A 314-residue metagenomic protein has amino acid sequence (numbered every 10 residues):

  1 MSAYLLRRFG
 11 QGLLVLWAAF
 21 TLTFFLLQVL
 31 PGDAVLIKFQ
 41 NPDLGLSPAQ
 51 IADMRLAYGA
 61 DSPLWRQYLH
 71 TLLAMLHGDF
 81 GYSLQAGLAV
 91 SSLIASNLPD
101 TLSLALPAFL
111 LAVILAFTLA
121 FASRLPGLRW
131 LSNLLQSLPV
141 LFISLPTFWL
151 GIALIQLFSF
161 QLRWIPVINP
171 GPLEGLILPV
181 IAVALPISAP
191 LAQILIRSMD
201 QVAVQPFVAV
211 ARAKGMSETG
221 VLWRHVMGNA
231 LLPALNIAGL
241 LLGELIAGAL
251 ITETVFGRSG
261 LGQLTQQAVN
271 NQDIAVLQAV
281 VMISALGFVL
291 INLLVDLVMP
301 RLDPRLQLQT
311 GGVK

Functional and structural regions predicted by a protein language model:
S2-A3, I94-L131, P170-K314: Alpha-helical transmembrane segments of integral membrane proteins, especially multi-pass inner/plasma-membrane
S2-R7, Q11, T118-L154: Cytoplasmic-entry segments and transmembrane alpha-helices of multi-pass inner-membrane transporters
Q11, A19, P42-D43, L111-A112 (+5 more regions): Transmembrane alpha-helical core residues of multi-pass small-molecule transporters, especially secondary transporters
L16-R66, R163-G175: Hydrophobic alpha-helical transmembrane segments of membrane transport/permease proteins and related membrane-embedded
L30, F142-L145, I246: Transmembrane helix irregularities
G32, T147, P304: Short, conserved catalytic or interaction motifs in soluble domains
A60-F117: An internal, D/E-rich "acidic patch" concept
Q136-R197: Membrane-water interface segments at transmembrane-helix boundaries in multipass membrane proteins
